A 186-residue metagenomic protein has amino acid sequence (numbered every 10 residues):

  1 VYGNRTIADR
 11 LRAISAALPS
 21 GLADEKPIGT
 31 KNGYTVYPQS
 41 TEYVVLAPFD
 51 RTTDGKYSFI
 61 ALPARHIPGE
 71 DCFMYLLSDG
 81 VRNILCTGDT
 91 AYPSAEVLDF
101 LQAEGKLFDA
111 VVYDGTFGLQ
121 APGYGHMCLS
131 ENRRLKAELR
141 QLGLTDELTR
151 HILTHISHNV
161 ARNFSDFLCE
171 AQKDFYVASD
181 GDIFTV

Functional and structural regions predicted by a protein language model:
V1-N4, S40-Y43, R150-V160: Extended hydrophobic secondary-structure segments that form protein cores and membrane-embedded regions
V1-T35: Active-site HxH/HxHxD metal-binding segment of metal-dependent hydrolases
G3, V45, A61-P63, V112 (+2 more regions): Structural signal for conserved beta-strand scaffold positions within catalytic alpha/beta enzyme cores
R5-I7, R65, V81, F117 (+1 more regions): Short, flexible active-site-adjacent loop segments at beta-strand->alpha-helix junctions, enriched in small/polar
D9-L11, T52-G55, A161: Eukaryotic short linear interaction motifs
E25-V44, G55-Y57, E147, A171-K173: A short helix-to-beta-strand connector/capping loop
V36-F100, G181-V186: Core dinuclear metal-dependent hydrolase active-site scaffold
A91-I183: Cap/insert and terminal regions of metallo-dependent hydrolase folds
